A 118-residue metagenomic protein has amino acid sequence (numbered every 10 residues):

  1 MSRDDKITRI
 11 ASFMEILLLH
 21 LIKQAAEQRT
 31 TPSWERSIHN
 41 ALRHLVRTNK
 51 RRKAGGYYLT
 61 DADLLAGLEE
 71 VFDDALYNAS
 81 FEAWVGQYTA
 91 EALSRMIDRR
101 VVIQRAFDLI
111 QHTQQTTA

Functional and structural regions predicted by a protein language model:
M1-E15, L19-A118: Surface/interface-facing alpha-helical segments and adjacent flexible terminal/loop regions used for partner/assembly
